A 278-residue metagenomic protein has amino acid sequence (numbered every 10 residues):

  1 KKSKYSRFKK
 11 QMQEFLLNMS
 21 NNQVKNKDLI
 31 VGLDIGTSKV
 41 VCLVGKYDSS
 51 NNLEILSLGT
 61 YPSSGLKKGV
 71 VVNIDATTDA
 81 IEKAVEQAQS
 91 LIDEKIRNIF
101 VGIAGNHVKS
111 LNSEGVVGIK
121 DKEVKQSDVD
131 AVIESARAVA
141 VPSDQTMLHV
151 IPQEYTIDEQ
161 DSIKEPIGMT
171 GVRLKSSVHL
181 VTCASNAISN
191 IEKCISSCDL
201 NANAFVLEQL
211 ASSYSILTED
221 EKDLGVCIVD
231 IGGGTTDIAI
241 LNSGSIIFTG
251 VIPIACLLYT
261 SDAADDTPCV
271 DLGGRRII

Functional and structural regions predicted by a protein language model:
K1-K39, L43-I228, S245-T249, C256: Nucleotide/phosphate-binding catalytic cleft detector across ATP-hydrolyzing and phosphate-transferring enzymes
K9, A264, G274-R275: Low-complexity intrinsically disordered segments
G102, T267-P268: Intrinsically disordered, low-complexity Ser/Thr/Pro-rich tracts
G233-T235: Short acidic, Gly/Ser-rich segments with clustered Asp/Glu that frequently serve as metal-coordination loops in enzyme
D237-A239: A structural feature that tracks compact, well-ordered secondary-structure segments with a strong bias toward
N242: A cytosolic small-molecule/anion-sensing beta-strand core signal
Y259-D266: Conserved small/polar residues in nucleotide/adenosyl-binding loops
V270-I278: Hydrophobic alpha-helical segments, chiefly the membrane-spanning helices and signal/signal-anchor peptides
